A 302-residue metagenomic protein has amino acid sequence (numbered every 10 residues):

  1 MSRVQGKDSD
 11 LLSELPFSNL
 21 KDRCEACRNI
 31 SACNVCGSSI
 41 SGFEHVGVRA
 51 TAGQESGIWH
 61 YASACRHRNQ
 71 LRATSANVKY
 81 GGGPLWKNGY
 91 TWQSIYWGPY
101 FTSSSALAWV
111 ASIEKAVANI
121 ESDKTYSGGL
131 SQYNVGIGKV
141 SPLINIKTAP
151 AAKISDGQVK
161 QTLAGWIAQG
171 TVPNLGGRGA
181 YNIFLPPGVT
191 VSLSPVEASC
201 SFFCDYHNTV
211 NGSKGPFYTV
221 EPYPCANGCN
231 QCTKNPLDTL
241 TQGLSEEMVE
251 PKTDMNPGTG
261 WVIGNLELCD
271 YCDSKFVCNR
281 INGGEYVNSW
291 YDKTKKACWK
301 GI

Functional and structural regions predicted by a protein language model:
M1-C24: N-terminal secretory signal peptides that target proteins for export/translocation
L12, R23, R28-I30, V35 (+3 more regions): Cationic, amphipathic, low-complexity alpha-helical segments enriched in hydrophobics plus arginine/proline
G47-A164: N-terminal carbohydrate-binding/catalytic regions of secreted carbohydrate-active enzymes
N88-W92, G176-Y181, K214-F217, L237: Loop/turn elements at helix/coil->beta-strand transitions in domains of secreted/extracellular proteins
G98-S103, V135-G138, P187-S192, P224-G228 (+2 more regions): Solvent-exposed loop/turn segments at secondary-structure junctions within structured extracellular/periplasmic domains
K139-V210: Active-site-proximal segments of metallohydrolase catalytic domains
A198-D238, D254-I302: Metalloprotease/metallohydrolase-associated module, dominated by Zn2+-dependent proteases
L237-V249: Short alpha-helix carrying the canonical HExxH Zn2+-binding catalytic motif
